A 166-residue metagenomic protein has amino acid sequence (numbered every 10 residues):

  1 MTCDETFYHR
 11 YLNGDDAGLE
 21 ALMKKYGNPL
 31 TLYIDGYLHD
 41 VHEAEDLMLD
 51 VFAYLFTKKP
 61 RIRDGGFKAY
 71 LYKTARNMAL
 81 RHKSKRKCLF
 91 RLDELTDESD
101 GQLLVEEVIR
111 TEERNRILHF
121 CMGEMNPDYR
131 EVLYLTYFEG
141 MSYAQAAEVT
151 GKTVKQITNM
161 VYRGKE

Functional and structural regions predicted by a protein language model:
M1-P29, G36, G123: N-terminal module of bacterial RNA polymerase sigma factors
L12-N13, H39, L49-G66, K85-K87: Sigma70-family region 2
G27, T31, F52, N126 (+2 more regions): C-terminal flanking helix
L32, D46-A53, T57, G65-N77 (+1 more regions): Structural recognition of an alpha-helix C-terminal capping motif at a helix-to-coil junction
K73-D93, T111: Arg/Lys-rich amphipathic alpha helix in sigma70-family domain 2
L80, A144-E166: DNA-recognition helix of helix-turn-helix
T96-G123: Acidic, proline/glycine-rich intrinsically disordered inter-domain spacer in sigma factors
V132-T136: A short pre-motif secondary-structure segment
